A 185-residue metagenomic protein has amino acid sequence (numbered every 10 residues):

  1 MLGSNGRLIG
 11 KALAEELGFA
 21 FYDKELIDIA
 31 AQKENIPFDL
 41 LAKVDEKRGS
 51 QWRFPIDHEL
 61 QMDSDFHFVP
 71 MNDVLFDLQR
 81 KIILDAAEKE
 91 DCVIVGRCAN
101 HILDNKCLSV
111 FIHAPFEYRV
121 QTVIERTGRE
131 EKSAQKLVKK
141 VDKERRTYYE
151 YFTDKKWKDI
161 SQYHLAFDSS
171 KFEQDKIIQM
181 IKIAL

Functional and structural regions predicted by a protein language model:
M1-A14: Glycine-rich phosphate-binding P-loop
F19-Q32: Short beta-strand-centered segment that lines the nucleotide-binding/catalytic pocket of NTP-utilizing
A31-D91: ATP-dependent small-molecule kinase phosphotransfer cores that center on conserved nucleotide phosphate-binding segments
L41, Q51-D57, E130-D175: Small-molecule kinase domains that catalyze NTP-dependent phosphoryl transfer to phosphate-bearing small molecules
A86, C98-L103, V110: RNA pseudouridine synthases
R97, F116, R129, K140 (+3 more regions): Long, contiguous binding/interaction regions
N105-K139: Conserved phosphate-donor/acceptor-positioning beta-strand/loop module used by diverse small-molecule
